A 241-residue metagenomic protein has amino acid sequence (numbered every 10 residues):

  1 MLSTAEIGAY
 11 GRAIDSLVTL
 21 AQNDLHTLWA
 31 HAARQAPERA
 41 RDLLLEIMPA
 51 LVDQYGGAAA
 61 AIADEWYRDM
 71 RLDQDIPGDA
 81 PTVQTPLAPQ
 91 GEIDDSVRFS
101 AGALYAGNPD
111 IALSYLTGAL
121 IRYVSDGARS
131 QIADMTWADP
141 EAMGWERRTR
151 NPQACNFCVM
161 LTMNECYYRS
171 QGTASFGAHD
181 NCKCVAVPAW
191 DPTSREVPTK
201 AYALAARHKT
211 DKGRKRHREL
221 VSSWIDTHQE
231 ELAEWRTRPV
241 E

Functional and structural regions predicted by a protein language model:
M1-E38, S130-E241: Activation/maturation switch segments at domain boundaries
M1-W137: N-terminal alpha-helical interaction blocks
